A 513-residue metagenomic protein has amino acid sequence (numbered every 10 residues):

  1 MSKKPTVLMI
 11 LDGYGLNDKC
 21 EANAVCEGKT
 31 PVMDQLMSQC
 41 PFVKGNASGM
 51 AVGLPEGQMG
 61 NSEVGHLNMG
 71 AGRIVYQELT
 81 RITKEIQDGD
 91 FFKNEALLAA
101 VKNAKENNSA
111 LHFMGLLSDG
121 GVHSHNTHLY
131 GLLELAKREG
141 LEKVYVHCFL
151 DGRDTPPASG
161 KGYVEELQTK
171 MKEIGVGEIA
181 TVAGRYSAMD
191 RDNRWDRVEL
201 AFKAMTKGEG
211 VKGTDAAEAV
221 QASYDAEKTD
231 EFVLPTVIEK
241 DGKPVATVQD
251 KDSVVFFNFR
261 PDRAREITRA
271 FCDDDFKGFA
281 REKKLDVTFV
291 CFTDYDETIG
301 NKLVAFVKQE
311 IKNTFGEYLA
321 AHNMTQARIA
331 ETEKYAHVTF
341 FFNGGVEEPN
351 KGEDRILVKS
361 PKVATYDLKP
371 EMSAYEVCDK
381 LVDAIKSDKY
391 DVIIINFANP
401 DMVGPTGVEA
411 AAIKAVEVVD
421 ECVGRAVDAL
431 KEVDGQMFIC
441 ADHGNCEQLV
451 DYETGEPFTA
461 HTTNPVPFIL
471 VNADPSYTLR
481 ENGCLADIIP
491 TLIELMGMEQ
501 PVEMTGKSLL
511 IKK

Functional and structural regions predicted by a protein language model:
M1-K513: Feature captures the catalytic ectodomains and active-site-proximal regions of enzymes that hydrolyze or transfer
